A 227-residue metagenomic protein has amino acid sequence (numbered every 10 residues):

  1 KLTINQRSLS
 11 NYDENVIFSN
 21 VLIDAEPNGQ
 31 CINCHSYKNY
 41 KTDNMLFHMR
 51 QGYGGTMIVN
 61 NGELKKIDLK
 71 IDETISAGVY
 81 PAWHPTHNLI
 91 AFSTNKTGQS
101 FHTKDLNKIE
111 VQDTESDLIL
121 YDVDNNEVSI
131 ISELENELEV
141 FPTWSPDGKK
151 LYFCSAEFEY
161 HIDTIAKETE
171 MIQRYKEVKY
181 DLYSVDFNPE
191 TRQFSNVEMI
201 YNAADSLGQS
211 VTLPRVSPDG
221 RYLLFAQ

Functional and structural regions predicted by a protein language model:
K1, F92-D113, C154-E177, A226-Q227: Short, conserved, GDST-rich strand-edge loop motifs in beta-rich repeat architectures
K1-L2, D43-H48, L89-F92: Short beta-strand elements that form the blades of beta-propeller/WD-repeat-like and other beta-sheet-rich scaffold
S10-Q30, V59-A77, I119-L138, K167 (+2 more regions): Multi-bladed beta-propeller domains
S36-K38, A82, T143, R215: Conserved beta-strand position repeated across blades of beta-propeller domains
N39-K41, P85-T86, P146-D147, P218-D219: Residue-level detector of Asp-centered blade-edge/turn motifs that repeat once per structural unit in beta-propeller
N44-M45, I90, G148-L151, L223: Hydrophobic beta-strand positions that form the internal "hydrophobic ladder" of WD40/Gbeta-like beta-propeller blades
Y53, D113-D117, E177-D181: A detector of repeated loop/turn-to-beta-strand junctions in beta-rich toroidal repeat architectures
